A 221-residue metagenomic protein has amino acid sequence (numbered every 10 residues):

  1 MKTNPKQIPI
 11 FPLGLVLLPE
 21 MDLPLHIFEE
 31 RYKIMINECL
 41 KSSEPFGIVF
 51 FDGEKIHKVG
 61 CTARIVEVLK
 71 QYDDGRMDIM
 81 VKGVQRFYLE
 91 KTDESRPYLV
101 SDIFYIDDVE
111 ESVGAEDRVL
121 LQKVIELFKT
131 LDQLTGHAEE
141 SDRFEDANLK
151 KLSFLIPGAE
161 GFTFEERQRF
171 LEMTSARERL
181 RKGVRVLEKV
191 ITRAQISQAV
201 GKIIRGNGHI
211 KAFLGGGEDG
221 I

Functional and structural regions predicted by a protein language model:
M1-I221: N-terminal low-complexity, acidic/polar interaction/targeting segments
